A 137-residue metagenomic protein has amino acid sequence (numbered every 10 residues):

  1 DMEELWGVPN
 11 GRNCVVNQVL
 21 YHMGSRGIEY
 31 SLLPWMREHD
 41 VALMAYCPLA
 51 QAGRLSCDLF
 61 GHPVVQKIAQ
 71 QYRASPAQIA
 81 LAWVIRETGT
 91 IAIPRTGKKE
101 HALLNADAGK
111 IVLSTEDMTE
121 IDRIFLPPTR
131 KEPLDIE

Functional and structural regions predicted by a protein language model:
D1-E137: Beta/alpha (TIM)-barrel catalytic core signal, keyed to glycine-rich beta->alpha loops juxtaposed to Asp/Glu that bind
